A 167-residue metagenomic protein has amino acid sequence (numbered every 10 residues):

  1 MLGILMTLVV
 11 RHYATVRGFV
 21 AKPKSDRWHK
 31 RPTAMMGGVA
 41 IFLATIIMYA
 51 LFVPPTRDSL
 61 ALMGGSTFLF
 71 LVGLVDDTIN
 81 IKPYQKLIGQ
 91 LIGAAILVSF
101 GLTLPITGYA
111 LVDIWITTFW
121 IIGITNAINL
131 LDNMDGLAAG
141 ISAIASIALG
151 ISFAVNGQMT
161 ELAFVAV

Functional and structural regions predicted by a protein language model:
M1-V167: "…together with the soluble PPM/PP2C metallo-phosphatase catalytic core" -> "…together with the soluble PPM/PP2C
